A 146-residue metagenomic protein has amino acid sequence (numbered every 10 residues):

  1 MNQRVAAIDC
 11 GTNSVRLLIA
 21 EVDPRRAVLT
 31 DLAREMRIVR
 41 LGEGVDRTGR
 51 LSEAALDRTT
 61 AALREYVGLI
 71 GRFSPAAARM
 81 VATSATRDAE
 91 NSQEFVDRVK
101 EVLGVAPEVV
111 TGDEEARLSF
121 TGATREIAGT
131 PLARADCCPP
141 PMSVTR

Functional and structural regions predicted by a protein language model:
M1-C10, L18-C138: Nucleotide/phosphate-binding catalytic cleft detector across ATP-hydrolyzing and phosphate-transferring enzymes
P141: Rossmann-fold dinucleotide-binding core
V144-R146: Acidic, divalent-metal-coordinating active-site segment for phosphoryl/phosphodiester hydrolysis, typified by short
